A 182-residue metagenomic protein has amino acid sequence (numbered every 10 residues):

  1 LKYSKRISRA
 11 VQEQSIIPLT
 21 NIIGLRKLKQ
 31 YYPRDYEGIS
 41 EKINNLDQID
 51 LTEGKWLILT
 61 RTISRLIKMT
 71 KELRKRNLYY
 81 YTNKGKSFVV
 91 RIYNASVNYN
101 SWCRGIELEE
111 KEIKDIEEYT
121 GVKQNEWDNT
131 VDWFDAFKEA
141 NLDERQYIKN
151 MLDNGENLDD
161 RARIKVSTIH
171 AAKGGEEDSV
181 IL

Functional and structural regions predicted by a protein language model:
L1-L182: The feature marks helicase ATPase cores and/or their adjacent C-terminal helical subdomains in SF1/SF2/AAA+ helicases
